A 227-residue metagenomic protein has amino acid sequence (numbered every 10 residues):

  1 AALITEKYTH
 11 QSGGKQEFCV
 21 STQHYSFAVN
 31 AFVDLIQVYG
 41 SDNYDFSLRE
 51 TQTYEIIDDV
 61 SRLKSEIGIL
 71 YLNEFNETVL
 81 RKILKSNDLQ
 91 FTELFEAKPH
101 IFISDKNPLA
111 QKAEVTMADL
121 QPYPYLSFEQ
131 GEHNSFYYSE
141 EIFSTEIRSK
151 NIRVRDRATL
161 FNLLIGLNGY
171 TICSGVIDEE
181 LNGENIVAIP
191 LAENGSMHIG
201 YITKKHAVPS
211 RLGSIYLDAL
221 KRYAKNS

Functional and structural regions predicted by a protein language model:
A1-S21, I36-S41, L84-Q90: Short helix-loop hinge/linker segments at domain boundaries
S12, I83-P99, I103-Y125: Flexible hinge/capping segments at coil-to-helix
G14-V79: Central regulatory/effector-binding core of bacterial HTH transcription factors
A28-D34, E77, M117, Q121-E146 (+1 more regions): Secondary-structure junction motif
A31, V208-R222: Short amphipathic alpha-helical coupling segments at ligand-binding clamshell hinges and other catalytic/signaling
S61-E66, Y71, Q130-V187: Hydrophobic hinge/microswitch elements
S86-T92, A97-K98, A158-A207: Beta-alpha-beta core module
K106-V115, E193-G195, H206-L212: Short helix-loop capping/hinge motifs at secondary-structure junctions, enriched in acidic/polar residues
